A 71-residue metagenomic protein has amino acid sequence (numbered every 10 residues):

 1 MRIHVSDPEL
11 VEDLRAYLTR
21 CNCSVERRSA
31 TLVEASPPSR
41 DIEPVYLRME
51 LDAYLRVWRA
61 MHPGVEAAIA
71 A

Functional and structural regions predicted by a protein language model:
M1-S6: Short glycine-/aliphatic-rich beta-strand segments at the starts of folded cytosolic domains
D7, R15-L18, E50: Short amphipathic alpha-helical surface micro-motifs
L10-L14, D41-I42: Short, surface-exposed beta-strand/loop "edge" segments at domain boundaries and coil↔beta transitions
E12-L32: A short, structured beta-strand/loop element
S36-A71: C-terminal basic regulatory modules in eukaryotic proteins
